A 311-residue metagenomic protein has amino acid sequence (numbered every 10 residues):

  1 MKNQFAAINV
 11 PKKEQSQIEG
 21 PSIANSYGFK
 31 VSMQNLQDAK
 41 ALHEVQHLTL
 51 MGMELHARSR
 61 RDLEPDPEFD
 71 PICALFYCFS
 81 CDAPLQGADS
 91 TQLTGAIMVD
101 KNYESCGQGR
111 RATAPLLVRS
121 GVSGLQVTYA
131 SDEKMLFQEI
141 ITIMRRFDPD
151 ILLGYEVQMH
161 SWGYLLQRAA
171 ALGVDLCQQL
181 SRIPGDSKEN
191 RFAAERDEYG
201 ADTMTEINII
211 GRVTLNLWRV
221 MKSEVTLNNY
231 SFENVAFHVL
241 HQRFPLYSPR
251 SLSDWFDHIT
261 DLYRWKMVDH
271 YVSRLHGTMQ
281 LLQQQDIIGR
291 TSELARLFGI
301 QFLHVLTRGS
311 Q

Functional and structural regions predicted by a protein language model:
M1-L48, M53: N-terminal accessory regions of nucleic-acid-interacting proteins
H47-D62, L217: Two-metal-ion RNase H-like nuclease active-site motif
R58, L63-T91: Acidic, metal-ligating active-site segments
D66-I72, S161-L176, I183, E195-R196 (+2 more regions): Short secondary-structure boundary/capping segments
N102-R119, S123-V127, S131, W162 (+1 more regions): Active-site-proximal helix-loop-helix substrate-binding element of RNase H-like nuclease domains
P115, I140-L165: Proline-aspartate-enriched helix->loop->beta-strand connector
M135-E139: Well-ordered alpha-helical segments embedded in enzymatic catalytic cores
S253-Q311: Common nucleic-acid-contacting/processivity interface regions adjacent to the catalytic cores of nucleic-acid enzymes
